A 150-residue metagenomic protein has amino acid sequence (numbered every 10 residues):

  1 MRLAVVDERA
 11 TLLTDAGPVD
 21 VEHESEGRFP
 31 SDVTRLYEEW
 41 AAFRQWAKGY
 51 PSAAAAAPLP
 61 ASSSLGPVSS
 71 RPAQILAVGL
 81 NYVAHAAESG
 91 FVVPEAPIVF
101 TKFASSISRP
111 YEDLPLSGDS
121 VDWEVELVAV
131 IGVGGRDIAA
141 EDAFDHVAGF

Functional and structural regions predicted by a protein language model:
M1-P97: N-terminal non-catalytic cap/leader segment that marks the start of a structured domain
P72-F150: Glycine-enriched loop-and-adjacent helix/strand subsegments that border the catalytic/binding cleft of enzyme cores
